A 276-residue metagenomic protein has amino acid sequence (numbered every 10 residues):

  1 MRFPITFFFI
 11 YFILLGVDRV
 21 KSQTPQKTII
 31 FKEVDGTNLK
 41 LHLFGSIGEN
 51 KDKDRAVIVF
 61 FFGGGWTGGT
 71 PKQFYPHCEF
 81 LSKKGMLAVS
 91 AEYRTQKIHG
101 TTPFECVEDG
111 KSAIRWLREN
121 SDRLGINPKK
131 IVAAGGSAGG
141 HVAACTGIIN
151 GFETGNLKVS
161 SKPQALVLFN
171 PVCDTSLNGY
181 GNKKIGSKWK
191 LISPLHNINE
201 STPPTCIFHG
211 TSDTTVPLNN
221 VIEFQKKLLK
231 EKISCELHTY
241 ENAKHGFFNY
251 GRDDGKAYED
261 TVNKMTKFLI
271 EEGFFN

Functional and structural regions predicted by a protein language model:
S22-K53: N-terminal cap/lid segment of alpha/beta-hydrolase-fold proteins
H42, I222, L229-N276: C-terminal catalytic histidine-bearing segment of alpha/beta-hydrolase fold enzymes
K53-G64: Short beta-strand element of the alpha/beta-hydrolase
P71-S90: Short amphipathic alpha-helix adjacent to the substrate-entry channel of hydrolases
T101-D122, D260-K264: Alpha/beta-hydrolase active-site loop
S112-I185, W189-K190, P194: Primarily recognizes the serine-hydrolase "nucleophile elbow" in alpha/beta-hydrolase and SGNH/GDSL folds
I207-H209, D213: Short beta-strand/loop motif that positions the catalytic acidic residue of the alpha/beta-hydrolase fold
T215-N220: Conserved alpha/beta-hydrolase "acid-adjacent" motif
